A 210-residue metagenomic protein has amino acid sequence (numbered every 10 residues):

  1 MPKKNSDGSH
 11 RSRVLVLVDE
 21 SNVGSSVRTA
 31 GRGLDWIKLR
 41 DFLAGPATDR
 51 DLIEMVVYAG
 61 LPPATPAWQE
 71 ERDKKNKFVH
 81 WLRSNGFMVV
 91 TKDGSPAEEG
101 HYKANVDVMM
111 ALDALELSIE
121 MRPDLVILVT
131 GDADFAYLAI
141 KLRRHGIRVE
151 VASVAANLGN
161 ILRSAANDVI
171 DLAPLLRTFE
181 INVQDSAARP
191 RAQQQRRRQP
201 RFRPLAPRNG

Functional and structural regions predicted by a protein language model:
M1-V106, R148, N157: Domain-level signal for Mg2+-assisted phosphodiester chemistry and nucleotide/NA-binding surfaces in nucleic-acid
D73-R197, R203: Nuclease catalytic cores that cleave nucleic-acid phosphodiester bonds, predominantly acidic two-metal-ion
P207-G210: Extended non-globular C-terminal regions
